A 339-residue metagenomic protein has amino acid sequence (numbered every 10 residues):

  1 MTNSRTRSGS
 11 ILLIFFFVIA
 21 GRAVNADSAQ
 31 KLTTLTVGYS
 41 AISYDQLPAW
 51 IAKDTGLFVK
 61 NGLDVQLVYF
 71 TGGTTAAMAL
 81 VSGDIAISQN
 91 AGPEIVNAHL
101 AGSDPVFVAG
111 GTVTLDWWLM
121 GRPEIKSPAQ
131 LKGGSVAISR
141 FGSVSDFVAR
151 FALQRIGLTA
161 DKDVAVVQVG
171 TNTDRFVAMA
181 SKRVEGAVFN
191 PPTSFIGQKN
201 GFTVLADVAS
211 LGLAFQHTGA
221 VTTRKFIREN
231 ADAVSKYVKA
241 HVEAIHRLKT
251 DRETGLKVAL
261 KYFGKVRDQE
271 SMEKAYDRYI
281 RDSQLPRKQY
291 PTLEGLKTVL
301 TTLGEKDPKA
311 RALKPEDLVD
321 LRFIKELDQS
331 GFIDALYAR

Functional and structural regions predicted by a protein language model:
M1-L32, A335-R339: Short, low-complexity disordered leader/linker segments with a strong preference for bacterial N-terminal type II
D27-T171, R175-S181, E185-P191, V204-V208 (+1 more regions): Short, glycine-/small- and polar/acidic-enriched structural segments that line small-molecule recognition paths
K53-D54, V59, H99, Q154 (+4 more regions): Short polybasic/polar patches that bind polyanions
Q66, T74, A165-V167, E273-I280 (+1 more regions): Short linear loop/turn motifs
P93, T173-K265: Pocket-lining segment of extracytoplasmic ligand-binding domains
V144-K162, A240-K274, D317-V319, K325-E326 (+1 more regions): Ligand-binding clefts/hinges and TM-proximal coupling segments of bilobed small-molecule sensing domains
R228-R311: Secondary-structure end/capping motifs
L300-R339: Conserved C-terminal helix/tail region of periplasmic/extracytoplasmic solute-binding proteins
